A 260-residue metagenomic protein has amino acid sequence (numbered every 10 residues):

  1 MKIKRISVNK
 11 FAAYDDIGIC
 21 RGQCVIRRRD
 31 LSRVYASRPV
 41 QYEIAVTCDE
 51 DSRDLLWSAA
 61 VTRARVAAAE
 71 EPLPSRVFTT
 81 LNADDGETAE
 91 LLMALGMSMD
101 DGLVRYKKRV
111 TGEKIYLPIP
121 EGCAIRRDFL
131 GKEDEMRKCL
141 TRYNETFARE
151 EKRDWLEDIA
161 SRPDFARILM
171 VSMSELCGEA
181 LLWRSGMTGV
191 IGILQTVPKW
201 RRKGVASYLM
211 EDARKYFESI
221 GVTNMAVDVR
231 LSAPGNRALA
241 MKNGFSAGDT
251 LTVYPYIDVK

Functional and structural regions predicted by a protein language model:
M1-V8, Y14, Y116-E151: Short amphipathic alpha-helix that is part of the acyltransferase structural core
N9-A13, A166-L169: Hydrophobic beta-strand residues of extracellular immunoglobulin-like
Y14, R38-L55, L194-R202, R230: A short, internal acetyl-CoA/4′-phosphopantetheine-binding micro-motif in the GNAT/acyltransferase core
C24-R33, A148-P198: A conserved beta-strand-loop-helix scaffold within acyl/acetyltransferase catalytic domains
C48-E121, L251-D258: Acyl-donor-binding surface of acyltransferase catalytic domains
E50-R65, T196, R202-S219, A238 (+1 more regions): Conserved acetyl-CoA-binding loop-helix of GNAT-fold acetyltransferases
T79-T80, I191, M225-V229: Conserved hydrophobic beta-strand within the GNAT/NAT acetyltransferase core sheet that lines the active-site cleft
T88-M93, N236-M241, F245: Conserved active-site tyrosine of GNAT-family acetyltransferases
